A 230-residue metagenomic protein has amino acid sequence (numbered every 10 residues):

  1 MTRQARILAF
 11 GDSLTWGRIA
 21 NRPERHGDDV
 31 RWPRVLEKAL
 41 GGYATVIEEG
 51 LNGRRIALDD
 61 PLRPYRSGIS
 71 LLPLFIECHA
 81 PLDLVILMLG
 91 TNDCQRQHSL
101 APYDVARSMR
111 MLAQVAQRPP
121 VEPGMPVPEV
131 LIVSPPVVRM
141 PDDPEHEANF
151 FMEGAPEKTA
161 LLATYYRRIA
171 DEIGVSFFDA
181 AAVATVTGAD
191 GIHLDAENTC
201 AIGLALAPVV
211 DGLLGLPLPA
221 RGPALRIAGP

Functional and structural regions predicted by a protein language model:
M1-L51, A57-L62, L74-H79, V85: Serine-esterase "nucleophile elbow" of acetyl-processing enzymes
T2-R3, G42, Y65-P230: Alpha-helical cap/lid subdomain in secreted, periplasmic, or secretory-pathway luminal O-acyl-processing enzymes
T15-W16, G53, D93, T185: Active-site micro-motifs of SAM-dependent methyltransferase domains
E48-G53, A180-A184: Acidic carboxylate-rich catalytic motifs and surrounding loops in phosphoryl-/glycosyl-chemistry enzymes
